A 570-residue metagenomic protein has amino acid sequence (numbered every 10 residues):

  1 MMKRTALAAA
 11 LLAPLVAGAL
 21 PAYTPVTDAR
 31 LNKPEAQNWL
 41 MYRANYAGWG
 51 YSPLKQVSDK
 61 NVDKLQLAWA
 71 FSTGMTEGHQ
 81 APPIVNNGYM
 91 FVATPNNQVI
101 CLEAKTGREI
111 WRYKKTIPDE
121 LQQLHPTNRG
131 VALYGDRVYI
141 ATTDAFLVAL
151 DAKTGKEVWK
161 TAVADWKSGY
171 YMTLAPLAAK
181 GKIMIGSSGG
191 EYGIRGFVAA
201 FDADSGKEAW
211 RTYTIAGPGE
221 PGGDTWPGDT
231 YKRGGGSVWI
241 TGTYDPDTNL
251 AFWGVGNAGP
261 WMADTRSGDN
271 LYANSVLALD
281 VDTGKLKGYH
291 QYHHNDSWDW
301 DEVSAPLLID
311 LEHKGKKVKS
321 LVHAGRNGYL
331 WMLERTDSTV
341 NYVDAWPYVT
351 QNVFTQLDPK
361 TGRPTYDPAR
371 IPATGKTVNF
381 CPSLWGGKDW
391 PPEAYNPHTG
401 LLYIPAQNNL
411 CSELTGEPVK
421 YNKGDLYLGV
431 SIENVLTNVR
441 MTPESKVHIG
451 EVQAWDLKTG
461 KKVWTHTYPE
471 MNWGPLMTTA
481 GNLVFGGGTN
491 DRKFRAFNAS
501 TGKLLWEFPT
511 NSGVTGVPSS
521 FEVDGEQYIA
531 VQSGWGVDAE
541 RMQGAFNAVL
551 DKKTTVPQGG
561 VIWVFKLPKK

Functional and structural regions predicted by a protein language model:
L20, T24-L67, T214-P221, P364-A369 (+2 more regions): Blade/loop signatures of beta-propeller domains
W39-R43, G78-Q98, Q122-F146, Y171-Y192 (+9 more regions): Repeat-blade elements of multi-bladed beta-propeller folds
Y51-A164, T478-T479: N-terminal cofactor/phosphate-binding cores enriched in small/glycine residues, especially glycine-rich loops such as
F71-I84, R112-A132, K160-A175, Y192 (+10 more regions): Extracytoplasmic beta-rich repeat domains
L150, T154-G155, G196-K207, D269-K285 (+4 more regions): Beta-propeller blade signature
Y171-S205, N295-T355, A369-W390, A394 (+2 more regions): Repeat-solenoid scaffold signature
I185-G196, W253-N270, N408-S445, G534-T554: Short, conserved, GDST-rich strand-edge loop motifs in beta-rich repeat architectures
S519-K570: Blade-level signature of beta-propeller repeat domains, shared across WD40, Kelch, NHL, RCC1 and BNR/Asp-box propellers
